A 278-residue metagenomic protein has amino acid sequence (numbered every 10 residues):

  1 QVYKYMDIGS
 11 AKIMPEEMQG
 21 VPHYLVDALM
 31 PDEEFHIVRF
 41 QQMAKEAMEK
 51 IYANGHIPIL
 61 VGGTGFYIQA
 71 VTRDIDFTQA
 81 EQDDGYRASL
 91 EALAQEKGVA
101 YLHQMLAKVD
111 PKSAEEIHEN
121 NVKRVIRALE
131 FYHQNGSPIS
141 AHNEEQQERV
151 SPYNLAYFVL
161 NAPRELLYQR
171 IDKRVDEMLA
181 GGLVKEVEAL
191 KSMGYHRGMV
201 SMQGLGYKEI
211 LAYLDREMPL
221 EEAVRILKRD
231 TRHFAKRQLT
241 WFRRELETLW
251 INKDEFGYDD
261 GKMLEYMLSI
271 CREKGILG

Functional and structural regions predicted by a protein language model:
Q1-G278: Phosphate/pyrophosphate-binding catalytic cores of soluble transferases and nucleic-acid-acting enzymes
